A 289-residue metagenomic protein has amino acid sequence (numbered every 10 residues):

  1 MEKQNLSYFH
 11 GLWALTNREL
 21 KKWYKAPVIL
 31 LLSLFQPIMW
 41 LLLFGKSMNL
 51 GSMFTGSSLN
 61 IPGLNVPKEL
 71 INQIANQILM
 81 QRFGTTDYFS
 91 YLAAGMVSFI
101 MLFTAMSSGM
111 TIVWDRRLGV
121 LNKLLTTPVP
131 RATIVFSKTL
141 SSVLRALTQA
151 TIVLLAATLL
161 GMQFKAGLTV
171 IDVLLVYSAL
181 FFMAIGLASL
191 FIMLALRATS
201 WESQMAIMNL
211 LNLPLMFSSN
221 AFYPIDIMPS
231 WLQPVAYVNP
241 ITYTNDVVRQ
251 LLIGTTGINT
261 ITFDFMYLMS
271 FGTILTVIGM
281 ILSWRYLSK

Functional and structural regions predicted by a protein language model:
M1-N17, L187, W231-T242: Short, membrane-interfacial amphipathic segments enriched in basic
E2, V28, S90-Y91, M101-M106 (+4 more regions): Short alpha-helical transmembrane interface motifs in multi-pass membrane proteins
N17-Q36, S288-K289: Membrane-interface helix starts
K22, Q77-D87, M216-I274: Membrane-interfacial helix-loop-helix junctions in multi-pass membrane proteins
M39, L43, E69-N72, N76 (+3 more regions): Hydrophobic alpha-helical transmembrane segments of multi-pass membrane transport proteins
L42-F54, A195-V238: Transmembrane helix segments
K46-L50, T127, T158, M162 (+7 more regions): Transmembrane helix-loop junction
R131, V135-M208, I258-M280: Alpha-helical transmembrane segments and their short interhelical loops
